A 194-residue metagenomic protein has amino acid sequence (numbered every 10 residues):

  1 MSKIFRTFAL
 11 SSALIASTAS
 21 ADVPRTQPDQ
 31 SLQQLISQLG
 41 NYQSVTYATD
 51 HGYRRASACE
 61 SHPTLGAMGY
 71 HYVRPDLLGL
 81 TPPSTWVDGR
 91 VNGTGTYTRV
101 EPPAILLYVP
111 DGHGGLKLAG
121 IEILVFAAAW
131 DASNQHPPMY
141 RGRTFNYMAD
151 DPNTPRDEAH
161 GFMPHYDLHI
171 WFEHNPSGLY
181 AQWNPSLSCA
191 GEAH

Functional and structural regions predicted by a protein language model:
M1-F8: Bacterial N-terminal signal peptides that target proteins for export
S2, S17-S20: Serine residues within intrinsically disordered or low-complexity segments
F8-A16: Bacterial N-terminal signal peptides
D22-H194: Primary mode marks residue(s) on the alpha4-beta5-alpha5 output face of response regulator receiver
